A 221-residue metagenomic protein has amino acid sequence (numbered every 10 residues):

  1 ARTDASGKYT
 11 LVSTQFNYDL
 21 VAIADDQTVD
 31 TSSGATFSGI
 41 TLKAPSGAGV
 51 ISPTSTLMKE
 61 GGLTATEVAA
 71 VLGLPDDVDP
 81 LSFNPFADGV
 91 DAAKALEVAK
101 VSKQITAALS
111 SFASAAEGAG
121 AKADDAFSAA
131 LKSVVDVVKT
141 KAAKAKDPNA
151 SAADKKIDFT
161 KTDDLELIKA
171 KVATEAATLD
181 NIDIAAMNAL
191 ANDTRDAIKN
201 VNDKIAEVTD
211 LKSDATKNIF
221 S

Functional and structural regions predicted by a protein language model:
A1-S221: Feature for extracytoplasmic/surface-facing segments of secreted or surface-associated proteins, emphasizing
